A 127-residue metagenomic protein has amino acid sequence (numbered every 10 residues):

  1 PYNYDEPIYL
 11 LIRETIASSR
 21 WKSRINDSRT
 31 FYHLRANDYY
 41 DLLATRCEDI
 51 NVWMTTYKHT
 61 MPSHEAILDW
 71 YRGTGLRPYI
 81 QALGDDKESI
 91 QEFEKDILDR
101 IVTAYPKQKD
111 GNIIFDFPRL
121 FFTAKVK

Functional and structural regions predicted by a protein language model:
P1-K22, L68: Conserved class I S-adenosyl-L-methionine
R24-S28: Short, tandemly repeated low-complexity microdomains enriched for cysteine and small residues
R29-K127: Conserved Class I S-adenosyl-L-methionine
